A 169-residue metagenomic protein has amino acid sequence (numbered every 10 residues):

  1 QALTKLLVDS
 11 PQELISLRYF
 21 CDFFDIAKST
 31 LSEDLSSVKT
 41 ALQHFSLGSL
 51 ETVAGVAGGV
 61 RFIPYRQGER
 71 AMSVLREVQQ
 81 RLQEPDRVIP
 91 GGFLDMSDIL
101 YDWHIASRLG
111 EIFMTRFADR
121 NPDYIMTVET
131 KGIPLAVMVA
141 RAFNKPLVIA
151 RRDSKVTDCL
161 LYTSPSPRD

Functional and structural regions predicted by a protein language model:
Q1-F23: Extreme N-terminal segment that seeds HTH/winged-HTH DNA-binding domains in transcriptional regulators
S29: Key DNA-contact positions within bacterial/archaeal DNA-binding proteins
V38-P64: DNA-binding patch around the recognition helix
F62-N121: Active-site-facing substrate-recognition patch
P122-E129: Short glycine-rich phosphate-binding loop at a beta-alpha junction
Y162-D169: Conserved small/polar residues in nucleotide/adenosyl-binding loops
